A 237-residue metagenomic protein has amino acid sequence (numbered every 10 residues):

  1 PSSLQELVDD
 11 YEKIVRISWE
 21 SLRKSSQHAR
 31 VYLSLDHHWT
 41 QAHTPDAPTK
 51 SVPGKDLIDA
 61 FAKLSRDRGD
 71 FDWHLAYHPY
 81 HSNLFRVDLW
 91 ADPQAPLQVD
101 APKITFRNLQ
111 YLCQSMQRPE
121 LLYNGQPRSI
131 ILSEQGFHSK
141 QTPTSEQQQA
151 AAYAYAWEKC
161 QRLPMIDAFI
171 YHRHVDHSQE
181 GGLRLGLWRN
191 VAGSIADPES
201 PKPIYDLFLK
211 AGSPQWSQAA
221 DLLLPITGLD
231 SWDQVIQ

Functional and structural regions predicted by a protein language model:
Q5-P143: Noncatalytic carbohydrate-binding groove/subsite architecture in carbohydrate-active enzymes
E6-D9, Q141-Q237: Aromatic-rich peripheral "rim/lid" segments of glycoside hydrolase catalytic domains that contact and position glycan
